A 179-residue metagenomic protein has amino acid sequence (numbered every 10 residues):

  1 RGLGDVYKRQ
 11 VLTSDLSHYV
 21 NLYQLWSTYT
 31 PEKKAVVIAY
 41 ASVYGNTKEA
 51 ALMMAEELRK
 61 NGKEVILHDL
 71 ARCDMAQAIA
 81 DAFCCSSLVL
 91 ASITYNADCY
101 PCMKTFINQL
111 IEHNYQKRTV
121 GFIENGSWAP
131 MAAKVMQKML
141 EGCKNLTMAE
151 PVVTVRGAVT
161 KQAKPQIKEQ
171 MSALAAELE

Functional and structural regions predicted by a protein language model:
G2-Y7: Short, small-residue-biased leader/transition segments that mark boundaries at the very start of proteins
V11-Y115, A149-P151, P165-E179: N-terminal beta1-alpha1-beta2 submodule of the flavodoxin-like/Rossmannoid cofactor-binding fold
Y115-E179: Peripheral docking tails and interdomain loops at the edges of cofactor- or intermediate-handling domains
